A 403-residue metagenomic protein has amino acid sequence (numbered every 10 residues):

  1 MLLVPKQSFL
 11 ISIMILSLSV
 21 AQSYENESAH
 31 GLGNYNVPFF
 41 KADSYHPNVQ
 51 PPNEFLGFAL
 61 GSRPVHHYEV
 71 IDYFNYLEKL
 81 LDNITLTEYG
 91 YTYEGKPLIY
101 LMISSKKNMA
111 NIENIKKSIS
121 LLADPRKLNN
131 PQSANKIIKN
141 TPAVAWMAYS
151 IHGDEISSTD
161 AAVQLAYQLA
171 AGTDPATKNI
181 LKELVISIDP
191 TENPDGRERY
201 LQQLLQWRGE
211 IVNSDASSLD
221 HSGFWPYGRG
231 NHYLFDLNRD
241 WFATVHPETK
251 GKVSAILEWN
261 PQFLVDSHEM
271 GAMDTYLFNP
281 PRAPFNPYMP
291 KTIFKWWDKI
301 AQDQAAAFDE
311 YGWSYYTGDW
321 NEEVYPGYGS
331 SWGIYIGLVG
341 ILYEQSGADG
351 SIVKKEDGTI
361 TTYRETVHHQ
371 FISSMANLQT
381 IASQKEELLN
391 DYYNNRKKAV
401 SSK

Functional and structural regions predicted by a protein language model:
M1-L10: Bacterial N-terminal signal peptides that target proteins for export
I13-A21: Hydrophobic h-region of N-terminal signal peptides that target proteins for export in Gram-negative bacteria
S28-S44, G90, I99-S105, I115-L121 (+6 more regions): Surface-exposed loop and adjacent secondary-structure segments within mature catalytic domains
D43-S62, M147, P281-P284, Y288 (+1 more regions): Acidic/histidine-rich, surface-exposed loop or edge segments in extracytoplasmic proteins
G57-P64, I151-I156, Y233-H246, V253 (+3 more regions): The substrate-binding groove and active-site-proximal loops of carbohydrate-active enzymes, especially glycoside
H66, G95, S150, I188 (+4 more regions): Divalent metal-coordination and catalytic microenvironments
I256-M270: Proline-aspartate-enriched helix->loop->beta-strand connector
W313-K403: Hard-cation-handling environments
